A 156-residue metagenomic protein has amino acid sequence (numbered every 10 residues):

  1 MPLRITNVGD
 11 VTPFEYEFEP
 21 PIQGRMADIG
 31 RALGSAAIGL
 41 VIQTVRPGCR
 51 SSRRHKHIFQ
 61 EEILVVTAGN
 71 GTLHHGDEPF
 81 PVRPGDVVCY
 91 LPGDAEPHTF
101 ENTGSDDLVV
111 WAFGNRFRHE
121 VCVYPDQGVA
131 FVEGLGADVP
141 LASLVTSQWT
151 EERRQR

Functional and structural regions predicted by a protein language model:
M1-A37, C122-R156: A short, N-terminal "cap"/entry segment at the start of jelly-roll beta-barrel domains of the cupin/DSBH fold
G24-D28, V41-H57: Conserved short histidine dyad/triad with adjacent acidic residue
I42, R54, H75-D77, N102 (+1 more regions): Residue-level recognition of conserved beta-strand positions in structured domain cores
R46-G48, G71, G93-E96: Short beta->alpha connector loops
F59-E61, V65-T72, G76: Glycine- and acidic-residue-biased ligand/ion/polar-headgroup-sensing regions
D77-P92: Short acidic-glycine-tyrosine-enriched beta hairpin
G93-E120: Ligand-binding loop in jelly-roll beta-barrel domains
